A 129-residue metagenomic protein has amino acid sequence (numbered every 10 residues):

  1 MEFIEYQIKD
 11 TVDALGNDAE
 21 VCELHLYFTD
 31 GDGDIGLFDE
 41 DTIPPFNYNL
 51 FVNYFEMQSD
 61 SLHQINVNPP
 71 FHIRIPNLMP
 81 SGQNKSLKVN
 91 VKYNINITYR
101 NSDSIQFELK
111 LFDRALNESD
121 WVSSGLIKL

Functional and structural regions predicted by a protein language model:
E2-L129: First exposed extracellular module after export/assembly in secreted or surface-exposed proteins
